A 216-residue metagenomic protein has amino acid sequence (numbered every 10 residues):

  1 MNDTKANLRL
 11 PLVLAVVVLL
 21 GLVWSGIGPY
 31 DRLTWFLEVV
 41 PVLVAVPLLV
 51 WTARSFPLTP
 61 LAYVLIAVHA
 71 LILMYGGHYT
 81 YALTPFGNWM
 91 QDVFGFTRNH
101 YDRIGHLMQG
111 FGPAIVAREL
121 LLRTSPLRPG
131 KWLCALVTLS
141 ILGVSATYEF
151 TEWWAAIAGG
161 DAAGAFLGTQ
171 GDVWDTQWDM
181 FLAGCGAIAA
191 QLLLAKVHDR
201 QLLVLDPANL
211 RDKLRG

Functional and structural regions predicted by a protein language model:
M1-V16: N-terminal membrane topogenic signal
W24-F36, P47-F56: Short, hydrophobic transmembrane alpha-helix segments
S25, I66-G76, A114-I115, S140-E152 (+1 more regions): Alpha-helical transmembrane segments of multi-pass membrane proteins
D31-W35, L83-G87, Y101, S145-C185: Interfacial helix-loop-helix junctions of multi-pass membrane proteins
V40, T59-H69: Cytoplasmic-side transmembrane-helix entry/capping segments in multi-pass membrane proteins
V44-A53, M108-S125, I157-G160, M180-V197: Membrane-interfacial alpha-helical segments at the cytosolic side of multi-pass membrane proteins
S125-L142: Internal alpha-helical transmembrane segments of multi-pass membrane proteins
V173-G216: Primarily interfacial, aromatic-capped hydrophobic alpha-helices that serve as membrane anchors
